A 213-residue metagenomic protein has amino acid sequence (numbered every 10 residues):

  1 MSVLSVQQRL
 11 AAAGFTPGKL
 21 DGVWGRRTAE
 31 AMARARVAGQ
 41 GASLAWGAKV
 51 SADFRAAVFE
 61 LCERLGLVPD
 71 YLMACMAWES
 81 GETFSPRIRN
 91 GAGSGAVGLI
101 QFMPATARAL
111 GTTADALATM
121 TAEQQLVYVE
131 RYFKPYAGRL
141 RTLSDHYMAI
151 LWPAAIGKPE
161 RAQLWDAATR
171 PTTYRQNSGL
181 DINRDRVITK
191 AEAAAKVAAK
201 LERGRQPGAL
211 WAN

Functional and structural regions predicted by a protein language model:
M1-A42, G93, A114-T119: Short acidic, glycine/serine/threonine-rich helix-capping segments at coil-helix boundaries
K19-G22, R26-R27, A116-A118, P171-G208: Acidic, glycine-anchored loop motifs typical of Ca2+
G41-G179, A194: Catalytic glycan-binding domains that act on GlcNAc-containing polysaccharides
A212-N213: Short, solvent-exposed mixed-charge patches
